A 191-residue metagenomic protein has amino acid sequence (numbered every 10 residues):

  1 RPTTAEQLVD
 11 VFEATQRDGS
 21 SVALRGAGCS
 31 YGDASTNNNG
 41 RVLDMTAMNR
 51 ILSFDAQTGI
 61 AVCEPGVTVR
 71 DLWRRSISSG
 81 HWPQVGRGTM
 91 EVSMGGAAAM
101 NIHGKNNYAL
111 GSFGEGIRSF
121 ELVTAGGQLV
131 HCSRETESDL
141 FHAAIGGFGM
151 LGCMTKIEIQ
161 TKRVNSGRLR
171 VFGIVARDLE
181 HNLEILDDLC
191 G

Functional and structural regions predicted by a protein language model:
R1-G88, M100-N106: Glycine-rich N-terminal segment of FAD-binding domains in flavoprotein oxidoreductases, spanning the beta-loop-helix
T3, A61-P65, S112, T136 (+1 more regions): Catalytic cores of large soluble enzymes that bind and process phosphate-bearing ligands
S30, W82-M90, A99, Y108 (+4 more regions): N-terminal redox-cofactor-binding region of secreted/periplasmic oxidoreductases
G32-L52, G104-G127, C153-Q160: Structural signature of FAD isoalloxazine-binding scaffolds in flavoprotein oxidoreductases
L52-T58, M90, N107-L110, R118 (+1 more regions): Signature of the chorismate-utilizing enzyme
A56, S93, T124: Short, acidic, Ser/Thr-enriched surface-loop or helix-capping motifs
A99, R118-G191: C-terminal substrate-binding/cap subdomain adjacent to the FAD-binding core in PCMH-type and related FAD-linked
